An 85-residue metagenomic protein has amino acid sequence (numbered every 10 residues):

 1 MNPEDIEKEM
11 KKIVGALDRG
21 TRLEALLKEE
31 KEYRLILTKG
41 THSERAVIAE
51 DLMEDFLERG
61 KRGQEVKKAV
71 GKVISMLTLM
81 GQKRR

Functional and structural regions predicted by a protein language model:
M1-A25, F56-R85: Negatively charged, low-complexity tracts enriched in Asp/Glu with abundant Ser/Thr
K28-E32: Short Gly/Ser/Thr- and Asp/Glu-enriched loop/turn motifs at secondary-structure junctions
Y33-G40: A short beta-strand motif that forms the metal-chelation/ATP-contact edge of phosphoryl-transfer active sites
T41-E65: Intrinsically disordered, low-complexity regulatory segments enriched in Ser/Thr/Pro and charged residues
